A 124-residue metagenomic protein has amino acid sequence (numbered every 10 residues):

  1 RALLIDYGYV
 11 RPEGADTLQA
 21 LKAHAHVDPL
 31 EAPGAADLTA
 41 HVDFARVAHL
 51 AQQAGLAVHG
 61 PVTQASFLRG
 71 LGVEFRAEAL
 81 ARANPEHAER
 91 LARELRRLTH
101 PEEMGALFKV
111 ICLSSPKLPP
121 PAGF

Functional and structural regions predicted by a protein language model:
R1-F124: Long, Lys/Arg- and hydrophobic-enriched amphipathic alpha-helices
